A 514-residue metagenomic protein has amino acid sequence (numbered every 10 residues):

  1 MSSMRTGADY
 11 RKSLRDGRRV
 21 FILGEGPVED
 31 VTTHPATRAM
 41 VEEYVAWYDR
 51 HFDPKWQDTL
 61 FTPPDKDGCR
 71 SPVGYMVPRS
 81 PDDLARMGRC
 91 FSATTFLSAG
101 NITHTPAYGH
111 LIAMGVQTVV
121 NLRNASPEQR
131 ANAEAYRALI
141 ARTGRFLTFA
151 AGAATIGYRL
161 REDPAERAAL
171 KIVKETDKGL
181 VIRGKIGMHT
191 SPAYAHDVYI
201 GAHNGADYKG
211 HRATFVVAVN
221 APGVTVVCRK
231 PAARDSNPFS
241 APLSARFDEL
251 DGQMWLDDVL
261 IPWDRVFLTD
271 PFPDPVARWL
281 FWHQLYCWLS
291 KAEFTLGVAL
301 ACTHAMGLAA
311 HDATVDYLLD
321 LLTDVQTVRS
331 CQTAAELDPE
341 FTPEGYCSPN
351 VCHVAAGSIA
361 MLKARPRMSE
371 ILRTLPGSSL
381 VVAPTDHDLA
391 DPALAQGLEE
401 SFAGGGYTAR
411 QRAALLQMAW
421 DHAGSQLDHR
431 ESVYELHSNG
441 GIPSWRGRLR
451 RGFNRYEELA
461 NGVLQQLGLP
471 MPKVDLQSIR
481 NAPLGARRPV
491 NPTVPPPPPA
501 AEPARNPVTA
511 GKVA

Functional and structural regions predicted by a protein language model:
S2-W47: N-terminal-proximal low-complexity accessory segments that begin disordered and transition into the first
E29-A93, P343, E435-S438: N-terminal low-complexity or amphipathic/hydrophobic leaders
R38, E42, A138-A141, V181 (+4 more regions): Generic structural signal for well-ordered, non-transmembrane alpha-helical segments in soluble/cytosolic regions
T62-D197, H203-F215: Glycine-rich flavin
A153-A154, Y158-C287, N461-T493, P498 (+1 more regions): FAD-binding core of flavoproteins
D248-T333: A conserved active-site cap/scaffold subdomain adjacent to cofactor or substrate pockets
T314-L319, C347-A355: Short, charged, amphipathic alpha-helical segments
C352-P499: Alpha-helix capping/hinge segments and adjacent helical runs
